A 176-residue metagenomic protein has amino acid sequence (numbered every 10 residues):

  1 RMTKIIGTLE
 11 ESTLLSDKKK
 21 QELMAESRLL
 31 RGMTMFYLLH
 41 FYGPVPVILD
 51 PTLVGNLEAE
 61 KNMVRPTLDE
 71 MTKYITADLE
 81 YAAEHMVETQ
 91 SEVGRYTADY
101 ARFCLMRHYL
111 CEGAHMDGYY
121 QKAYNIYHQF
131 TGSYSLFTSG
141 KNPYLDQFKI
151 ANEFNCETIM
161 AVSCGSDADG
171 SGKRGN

Functional and structural regions predicted by a protein language model:
R1-Y42, M63-M71, L79-V93: Conserved, well-structured interaction surfaces
T8-S12, L49-V54, L136, S166: Short regulatory "switch" loops immediately downstream of catalytic or recognition motifs within protein catalytic
T13, L39-H40, P46-V47, Q90 (+1 more regions): Short coil/turn linking the two alpha-helices of tandem helical-hairpin repeats
Y42, P46-L49, V64, V87 (+3 more regions): Generic, ordered loop/turn and secondary-structure boundary motif
P44-D69, D117-Q121: Short coil/linker segments at helix-helix boundaries
V45-I48, E92-D99: Short, glycine/acidic-rich hinge or "gate" loops at secondary-structure transitions that mediate conformational
T72, E80-A83, R95-N176: An aromatic- and glycine-enriched ligand-binding surface/loop that stacks and positions planar moieties
